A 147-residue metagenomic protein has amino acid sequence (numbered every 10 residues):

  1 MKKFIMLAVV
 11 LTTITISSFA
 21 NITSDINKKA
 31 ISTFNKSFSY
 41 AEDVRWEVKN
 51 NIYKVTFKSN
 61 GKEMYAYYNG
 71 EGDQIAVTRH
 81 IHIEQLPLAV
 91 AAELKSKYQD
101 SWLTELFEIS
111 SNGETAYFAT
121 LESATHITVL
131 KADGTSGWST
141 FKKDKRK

Functional and structural regions predicted by a protein language model:
M1-D25, F34: Bacterial Sec-dependent N-terminal signal peptides
N21-K147: Interaction-mediating elements
